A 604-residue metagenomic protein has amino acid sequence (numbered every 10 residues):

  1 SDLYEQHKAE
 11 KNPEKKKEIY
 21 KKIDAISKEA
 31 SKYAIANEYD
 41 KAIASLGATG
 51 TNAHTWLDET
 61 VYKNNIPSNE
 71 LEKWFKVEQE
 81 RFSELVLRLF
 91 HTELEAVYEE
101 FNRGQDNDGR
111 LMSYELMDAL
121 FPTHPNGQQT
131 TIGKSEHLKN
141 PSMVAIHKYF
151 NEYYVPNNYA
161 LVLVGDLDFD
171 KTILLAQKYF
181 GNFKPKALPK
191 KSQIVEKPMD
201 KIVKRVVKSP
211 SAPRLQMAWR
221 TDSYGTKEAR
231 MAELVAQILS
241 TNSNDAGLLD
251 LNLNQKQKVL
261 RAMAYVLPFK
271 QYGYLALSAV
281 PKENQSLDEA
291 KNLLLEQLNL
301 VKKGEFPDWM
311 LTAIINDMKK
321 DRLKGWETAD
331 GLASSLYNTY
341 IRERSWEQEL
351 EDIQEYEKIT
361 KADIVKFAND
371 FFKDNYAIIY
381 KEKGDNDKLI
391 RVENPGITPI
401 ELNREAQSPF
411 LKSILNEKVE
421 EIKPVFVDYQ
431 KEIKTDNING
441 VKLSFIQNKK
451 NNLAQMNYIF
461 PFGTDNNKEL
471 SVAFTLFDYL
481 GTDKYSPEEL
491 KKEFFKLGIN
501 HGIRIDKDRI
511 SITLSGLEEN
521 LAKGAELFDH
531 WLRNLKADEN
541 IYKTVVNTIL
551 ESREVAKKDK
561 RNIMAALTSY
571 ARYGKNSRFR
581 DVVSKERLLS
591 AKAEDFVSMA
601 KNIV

Functional and structural regions predicted by a protein language model:
S1-E80, L111-E136, N158-V164, P213-S223 (+7 more regions): M16 family metallopeptidases and their MPP-like homologs
N52-H54, F150-Y153, V207-S209, V266-F269 (+4 more regions): Replace "in large, NTP-powered and nucleic-acid-processing enzymes" with "in large, NTP-powered factors and other
V77, R81, F90-E93, I173-K184: A short beta-strand/turn structural motif
L85-E93, K536-Y542: Short secondary-structure capping/junction motifs at helix and strand boundaries
L94-E95, G109, S113, M143-K178 (+4 more regions): Non-catalytic, conformational "gating/processing" segments within enzyme and secreted inhibitor domains
Y98-Q105, R110: Carboxylate/His-rich catalytic cores and anion/metal-binding grooves
D168-K208, P213-R214, A218, D245-A246 (+4 more regions): Proteolytic maturation boundary segments
